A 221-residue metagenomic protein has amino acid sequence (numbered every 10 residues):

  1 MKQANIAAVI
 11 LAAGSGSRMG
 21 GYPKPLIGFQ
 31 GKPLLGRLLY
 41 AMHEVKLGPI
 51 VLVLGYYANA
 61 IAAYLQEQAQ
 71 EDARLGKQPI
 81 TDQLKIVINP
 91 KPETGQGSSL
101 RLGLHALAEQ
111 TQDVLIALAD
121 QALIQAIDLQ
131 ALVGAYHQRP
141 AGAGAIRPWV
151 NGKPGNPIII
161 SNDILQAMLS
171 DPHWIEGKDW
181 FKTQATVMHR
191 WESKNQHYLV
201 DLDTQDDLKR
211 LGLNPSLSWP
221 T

Functional and structural regions predicted by a protein language model:
M1-A7, D128, Q205-T221: SAM-dependent methyltransferases
M1-G21, A185: N-terminal nucleotide-binding beta1-loop-alpha1 segment
A8-I10, V51-L52, L115-I116: Structural beta-sheet core signal
P25-Y40: Short catalytic helix/loop segments, enriched in acidic residues and glycine and frequently bearing histidine
R37-D113: Conserved N-terminal catalytic core of the sugar/cofactor nucleotidyltransferase
Q83, N89, E93-N162, Q166-A167: Conserved beta-loop-beta/alpha segment of the NTase-like Rossmann-fold superfamily that binds/positions NTPs
H137, W149-H189, S193-K194, N214-T221: Catalytic-core segments of class I nucleotidyltransferases/pyrophosphorylases that form NMP-activated intermediates
H189-E192, L199-D201, K209: Conserved active-site beta-strand element of glycosyltransferases/polysaccharide synthases
